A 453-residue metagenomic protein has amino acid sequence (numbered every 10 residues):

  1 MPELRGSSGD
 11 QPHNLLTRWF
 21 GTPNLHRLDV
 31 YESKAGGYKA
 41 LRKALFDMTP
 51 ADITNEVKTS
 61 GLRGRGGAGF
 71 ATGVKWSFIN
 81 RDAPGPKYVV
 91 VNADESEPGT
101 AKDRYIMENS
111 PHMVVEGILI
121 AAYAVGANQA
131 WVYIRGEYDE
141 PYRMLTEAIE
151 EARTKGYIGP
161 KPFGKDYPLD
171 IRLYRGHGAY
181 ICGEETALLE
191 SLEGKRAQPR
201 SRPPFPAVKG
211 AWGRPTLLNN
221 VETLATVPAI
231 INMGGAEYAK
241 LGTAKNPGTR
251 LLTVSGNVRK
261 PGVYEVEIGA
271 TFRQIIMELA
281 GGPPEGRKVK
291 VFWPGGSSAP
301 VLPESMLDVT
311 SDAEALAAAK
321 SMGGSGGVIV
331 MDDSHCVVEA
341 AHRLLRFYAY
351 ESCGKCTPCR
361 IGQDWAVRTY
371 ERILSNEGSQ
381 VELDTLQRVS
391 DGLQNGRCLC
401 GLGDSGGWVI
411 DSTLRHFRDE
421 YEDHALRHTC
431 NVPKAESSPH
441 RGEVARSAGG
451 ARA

Functional and structural regions predicted by a protein language model:
M1, K39-T59, G85-V89, A93 (+6 more regions): Ferredoxin-type iron-sulfur electron-transfer modules in oxidoreductases and energy-metabolism complexes
P2-T54: Cofactor-/ligand-binding subdomain signature composed of acidic, glycine-rich, tryptophan-containing flexible loops
Y31-Y38, V91-D103, P206-A211, T253-V258: Gly-rich Lys/Arg/Thr-decorated short loops/hinges at beta-loop-alpha junctions or inter-strand turns that position
V57-I79, A121, G176-E190, G194-R196 (+3 more regions): Conserved phosphate/anionic-ligand binding catalytic regions in large, soluble enzymes, centered on
A68, G73-W76, T100-D103, Y142-E147 (+8 more regions): Short acidic, glycine/serine/threonine-rich loops at helix termini
S110-A124: Histidine-anchored nucleotide/phosphate-binding helix
G117-A121, I268-P284: Short amphipathic, charge-patterned alpha-helical segments
Y142-I268, A280: Hydrophobic alpha-helical positions that pack around
